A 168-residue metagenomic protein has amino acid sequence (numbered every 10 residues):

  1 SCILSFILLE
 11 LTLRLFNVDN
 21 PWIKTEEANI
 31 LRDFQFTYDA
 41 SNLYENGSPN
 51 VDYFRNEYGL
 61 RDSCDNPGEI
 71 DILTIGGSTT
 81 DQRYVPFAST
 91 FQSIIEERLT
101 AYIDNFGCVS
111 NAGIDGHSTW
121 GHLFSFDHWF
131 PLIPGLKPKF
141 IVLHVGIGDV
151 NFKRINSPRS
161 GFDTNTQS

Functional and structural regions predicted by a protein language model:
S1-T12: Hydrophobic membrane-insertion alpha-helices, especially the h-region of bacterial N-terminal signal peptides
I7, T90-I94, G121: Short amphipathic alpha-helical face segments that pack within enzyme cores and frequently flank/anchor catalytic
L9, G76, L143-V145: Active-site flanking residues adjacent to catalytic metal/cofactor-binding acidic residues
F16-R98, Y102-I103: Membrane/wall-proximal cationic-aromatic binding patches
D19-E26, T119-S168: Interaction-surface signature
D71-L73, S110, I141-L143: Conserved beta-strand elements of the Class I
S110-T119: Short beta->alpha junction loops
